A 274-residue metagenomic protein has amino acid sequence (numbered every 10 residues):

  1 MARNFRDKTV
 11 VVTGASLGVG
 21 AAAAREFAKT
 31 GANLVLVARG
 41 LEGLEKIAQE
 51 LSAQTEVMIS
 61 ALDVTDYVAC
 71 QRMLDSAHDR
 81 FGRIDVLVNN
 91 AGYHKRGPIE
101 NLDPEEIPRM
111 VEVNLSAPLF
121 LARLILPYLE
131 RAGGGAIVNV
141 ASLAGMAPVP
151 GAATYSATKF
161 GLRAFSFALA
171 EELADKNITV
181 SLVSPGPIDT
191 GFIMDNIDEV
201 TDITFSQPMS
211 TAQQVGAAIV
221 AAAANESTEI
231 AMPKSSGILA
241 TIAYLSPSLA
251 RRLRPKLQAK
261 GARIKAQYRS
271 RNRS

Functional and structural regions predicted by a protein language model:
T9, S16-L17: Conserved glycine-rich cofactor-binding loop
T30-I47: Conserved glycine-rich Rossmann-like NAD(P)H-binding loop of the short-chain dehydrogenase/reductase
A61-M73, P104: The beta1-alpha1 cofactor-binding region of Rossmann-like NAD(H)/NADP(H)-dependent oxidoreductases
P98-I99, D103-V111: Substrate-binding pocket helix/loop in short-chain dehydrogenase/reductase
A122, T158: Active-site helix of classical SDR
S142: Residue(s) in the substrate-gating loop at a strand-loop-helix junction that position the organic substrate next
E172-S236: SDR active-site lid
